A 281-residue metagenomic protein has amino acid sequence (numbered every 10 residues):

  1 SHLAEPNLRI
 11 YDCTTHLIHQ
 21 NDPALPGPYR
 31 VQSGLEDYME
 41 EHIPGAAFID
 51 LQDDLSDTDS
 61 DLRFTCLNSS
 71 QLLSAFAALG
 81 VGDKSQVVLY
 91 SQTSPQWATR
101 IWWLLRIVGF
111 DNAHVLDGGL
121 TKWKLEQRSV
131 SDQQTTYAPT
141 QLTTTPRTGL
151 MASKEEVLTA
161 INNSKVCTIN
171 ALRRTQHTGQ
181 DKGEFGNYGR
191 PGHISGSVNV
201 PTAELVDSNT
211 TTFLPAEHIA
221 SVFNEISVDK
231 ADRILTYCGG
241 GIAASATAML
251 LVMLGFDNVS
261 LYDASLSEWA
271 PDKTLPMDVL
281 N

Functional and structural regions predicted by a protein language model:
S1-N281: Cytosolic catalytic domains that perform sulfur/thiol-centered chemistry
